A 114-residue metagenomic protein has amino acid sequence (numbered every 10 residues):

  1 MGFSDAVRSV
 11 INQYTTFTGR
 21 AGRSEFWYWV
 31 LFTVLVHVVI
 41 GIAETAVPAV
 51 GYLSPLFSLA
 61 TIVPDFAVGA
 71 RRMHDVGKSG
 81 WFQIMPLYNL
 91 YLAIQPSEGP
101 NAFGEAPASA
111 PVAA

Functional and structural regions predicted by a protein language model:
M1-N12, S97-A114: Low-complexity, intrinsically disordered extramembrane tails and loops of integral membrane proteins
A6-Y28, G77: Membrane interfacial helix-start motif at the N-side
T16-E25, T33, A93, N101-V112: GH16 jelly-roll
S24-P96: Hydrophobic alpha-helical transmembrane segments in multi-pass membrane proteins
